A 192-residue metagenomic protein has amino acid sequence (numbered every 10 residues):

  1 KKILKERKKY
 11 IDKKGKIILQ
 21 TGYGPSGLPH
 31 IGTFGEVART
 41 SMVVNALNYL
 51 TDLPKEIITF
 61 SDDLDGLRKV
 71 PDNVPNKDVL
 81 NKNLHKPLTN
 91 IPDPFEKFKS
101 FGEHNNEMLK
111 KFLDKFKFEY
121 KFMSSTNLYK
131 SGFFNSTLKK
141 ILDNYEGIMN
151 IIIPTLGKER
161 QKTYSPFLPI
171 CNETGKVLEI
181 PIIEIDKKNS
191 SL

Functional and structural regions predicted by a protein language model:
K1-M149: N-terminal Rossmann-like or analogous alpha/beta NTP/dinucleotide-binding catalytic cores that position adenine
K1-Y23, N144-G147, P154-L192: Alpha-helical recognition segments enriched in aromatics with Gly/Pro capping that present substrate-recognition
